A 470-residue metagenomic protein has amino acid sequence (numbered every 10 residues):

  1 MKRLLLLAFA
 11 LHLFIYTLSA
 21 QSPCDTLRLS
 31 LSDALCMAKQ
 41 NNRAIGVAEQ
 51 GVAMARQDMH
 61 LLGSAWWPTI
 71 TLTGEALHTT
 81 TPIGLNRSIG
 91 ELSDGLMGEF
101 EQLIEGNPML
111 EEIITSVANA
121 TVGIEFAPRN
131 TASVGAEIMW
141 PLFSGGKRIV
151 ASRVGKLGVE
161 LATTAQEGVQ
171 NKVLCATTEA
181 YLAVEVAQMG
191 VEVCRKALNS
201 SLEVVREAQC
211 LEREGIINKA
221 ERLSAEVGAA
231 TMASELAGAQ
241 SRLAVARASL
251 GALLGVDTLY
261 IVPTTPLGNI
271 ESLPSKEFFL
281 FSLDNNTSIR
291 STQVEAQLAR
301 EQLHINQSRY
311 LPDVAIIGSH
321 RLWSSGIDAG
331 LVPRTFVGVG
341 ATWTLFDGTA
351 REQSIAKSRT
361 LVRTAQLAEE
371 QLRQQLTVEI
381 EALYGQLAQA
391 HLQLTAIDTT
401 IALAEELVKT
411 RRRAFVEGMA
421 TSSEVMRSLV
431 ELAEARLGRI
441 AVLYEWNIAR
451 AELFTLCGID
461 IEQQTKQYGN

Functional and structural regions predicted by a protein language model:
M1-A10, I15-Q40, T73, P82-F126 (+2 more regions): Terminal intrinsically disordered/low-complexity segments used for targeting and assembly
A20-G84, S133, I216, D257-R300 (+5 more regions): Bacterial Sec-pathway N-terminal export signals of envelope proteins
L29, Q57-M59, T164-L283, L383-Q386 (+2 more regions): Periplasmic alpha-helical coiled-coil/stalk elements that build and connect Gram-negative outer-membrane
L35, V47-L62, V169, V173-E192 (+6 more regions): Amphipathic alpha-helical coiled-coil segments
G46, T69-G84, N119-R129, M139-G168 (+5 more regions): Small/polar (Gly/Ser/Thr/Ala-rich) solvent-exposed segments that form structured loops/beta-strands/short helices used
G63-S64, A252, S308: Solvent-exposed polar/charged
T131-S133, E179, S224, D313 (+1 more regions): Transmembrane beta-barrel architecture of outer-membrane proteins
G135-E137, Y181, G338-G340, Y384: Membrane-embedded beta-strand positions in outer-membrane beta-barrel channels/transporters
